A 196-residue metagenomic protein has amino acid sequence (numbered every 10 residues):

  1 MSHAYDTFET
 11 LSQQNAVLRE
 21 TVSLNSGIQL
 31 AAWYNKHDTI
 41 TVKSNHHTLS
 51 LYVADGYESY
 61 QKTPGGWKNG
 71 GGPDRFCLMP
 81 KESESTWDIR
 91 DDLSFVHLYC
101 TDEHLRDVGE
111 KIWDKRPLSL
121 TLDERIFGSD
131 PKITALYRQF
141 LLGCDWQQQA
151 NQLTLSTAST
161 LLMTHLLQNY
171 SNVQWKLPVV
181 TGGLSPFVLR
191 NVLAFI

Functional and structural regions predicted by a protein language model:
H3, T7-T10, A16-L118, Q147-Q148 (+1 more regions): N-terminal regulatory/effector-sensing and dimerization cores that precede helix-turn-helix DNA-binding domains
N45, T101-H104, S129-L136, V188: Alpha-helical structural motif
H46, S156-S159: Generic structural concept
A54, T160, L167: Residue-level marker of positions within ordered structural domains that often coincide with functionally constrained
G71, E110-R138: Aromatic/histidine-rich interaction motifs
R106, R138-D145, T160, T164: A broadly conserved amphipathic alpha-helix scaffold signal in soluble, globular proteins
S119-P131, C144-T154, M163-F195: Short, Lys/Arg-enriched, Trp-marked, Pro/Gly-tolerant hinge/linker segments that flank
